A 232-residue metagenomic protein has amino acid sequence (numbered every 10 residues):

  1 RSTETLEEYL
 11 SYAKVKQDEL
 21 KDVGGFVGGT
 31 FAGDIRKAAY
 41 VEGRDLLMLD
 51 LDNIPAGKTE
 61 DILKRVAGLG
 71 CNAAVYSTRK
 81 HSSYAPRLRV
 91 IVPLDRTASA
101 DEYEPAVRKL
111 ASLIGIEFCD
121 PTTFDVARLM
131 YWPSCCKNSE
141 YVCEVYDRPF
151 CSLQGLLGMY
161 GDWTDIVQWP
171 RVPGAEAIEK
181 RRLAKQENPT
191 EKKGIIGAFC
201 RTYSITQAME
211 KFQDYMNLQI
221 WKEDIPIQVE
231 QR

Functional and structural regions predicted by a protein language model:
R1-L46, A56-E60: DNA replication initiation on ssDNA origins
E4, V15, I54-G57, A98 (+3 more regions): Short coil/turn linker and secondary-structure boundary residues
L20-V23, V27, A73, E117 (+4 more regions): Short secondary-structure junctions and interdomain/linker hinges
D22-V27, F31, K37, L153-M159 (+2 more regions): Intrinsically disordered, low-complexity segments enriched in small/polar residues
G28-A32, T78-K80, D125-L129: Short, glycine/charge-rich beta-strand/loop segments that flank catalytic centers and engage negatively charged groups
A38-G68, R79-I116, Y131, C136-N138 (+1 more regions): Modules that initiate DNA replication and primer synthesis
C71-S77: A short linear hydrophobic-aromatic micro-motif
C119-K180: Basic/polar, cationic surfaces and motifs that engage anionic cell-wall and phosphate/carboxylate ligands
